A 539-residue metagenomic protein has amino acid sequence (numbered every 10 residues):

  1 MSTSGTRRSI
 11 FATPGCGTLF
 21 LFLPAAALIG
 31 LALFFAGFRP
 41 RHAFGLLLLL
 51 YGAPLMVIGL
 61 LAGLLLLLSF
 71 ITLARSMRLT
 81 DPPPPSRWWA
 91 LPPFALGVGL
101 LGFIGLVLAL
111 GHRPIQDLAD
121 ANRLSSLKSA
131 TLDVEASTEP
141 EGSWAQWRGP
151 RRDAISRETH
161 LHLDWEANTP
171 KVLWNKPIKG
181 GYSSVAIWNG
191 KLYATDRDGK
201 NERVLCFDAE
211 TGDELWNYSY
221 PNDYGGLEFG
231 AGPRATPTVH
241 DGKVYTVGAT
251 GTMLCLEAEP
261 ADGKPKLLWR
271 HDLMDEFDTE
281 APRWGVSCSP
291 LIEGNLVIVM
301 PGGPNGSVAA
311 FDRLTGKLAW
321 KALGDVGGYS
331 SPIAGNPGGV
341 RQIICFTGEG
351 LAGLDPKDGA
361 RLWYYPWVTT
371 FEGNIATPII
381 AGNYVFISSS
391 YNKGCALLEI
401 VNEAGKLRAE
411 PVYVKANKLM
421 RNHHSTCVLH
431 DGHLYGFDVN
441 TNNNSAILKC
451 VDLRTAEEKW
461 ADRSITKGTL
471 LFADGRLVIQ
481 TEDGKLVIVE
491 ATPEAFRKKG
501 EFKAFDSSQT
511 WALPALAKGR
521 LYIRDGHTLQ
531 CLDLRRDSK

Functional and structural regions predicted by a protein language model:
A25-L79: Membrane-embedded alpha-helical segments of integral membrane proteins
H42-F44, L48, L173-A186, N217-T238 (+10 more regions): Extracytoplasmic beta-rich repeat domains
P83-P114: Internal/C-terminal transmembrane anchor helices
G111-P177, R203-L205, D213-G225, D262-P282 (+6 more regions): Aromatic (tryptophan-biased) beta-strands that constitute blades/sheets of beta-rich domains
N189-G190, D241-G242, G294-N295, G339-R341 (+4 more regions): Short coil/turn segments that connect the beta-strands within blades of beta-propeller domains
N201-V204, S307, G353-D355, K393-E399 (+3 more regions): Structural motif
D208-T211, E257-D262, D312-T315, D355-G359 (+4 more regions): Short loop/turn segments that connect beta-strands within beta-propeller blades
G484, S507-K539: Blade-level signature of beta-propeller repeat domains, shared across WD40, Kelch, NHL, RCC1 and BNR/Asp-box propellers
